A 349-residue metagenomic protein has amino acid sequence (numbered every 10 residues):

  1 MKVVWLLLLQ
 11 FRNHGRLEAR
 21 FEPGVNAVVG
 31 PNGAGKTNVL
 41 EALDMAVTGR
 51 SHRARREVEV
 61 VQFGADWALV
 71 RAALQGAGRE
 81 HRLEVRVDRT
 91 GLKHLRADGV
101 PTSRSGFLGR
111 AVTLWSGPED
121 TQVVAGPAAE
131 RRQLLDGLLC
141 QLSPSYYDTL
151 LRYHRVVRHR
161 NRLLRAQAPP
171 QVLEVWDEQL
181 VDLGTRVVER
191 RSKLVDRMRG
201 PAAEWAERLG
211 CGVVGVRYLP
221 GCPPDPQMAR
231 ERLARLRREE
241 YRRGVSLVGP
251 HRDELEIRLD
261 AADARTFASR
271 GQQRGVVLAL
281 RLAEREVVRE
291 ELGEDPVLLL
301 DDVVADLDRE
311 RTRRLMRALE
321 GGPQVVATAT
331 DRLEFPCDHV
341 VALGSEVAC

Functional and structural regions predicted by a protein language model:
M1-P31, M45, P170-V297, D306-E310 (+3 more regions): Conserved NTPase motor "head" modules and their coupling/switch loops across ABC/AAA+ ATPases, GTPases, and GHKL ATPases
K36: Conserved lysine of the Walker
D44-E130, L134-Y146, D196-E204, V214 (+2 more regions): Nucleotide-state sensing region of NTPase/ATPase domains
G126, A166, L333-E334, D338-S345: Replace "adjacent to P-loop NTPase cores in ATP/GTP-dependent enzymes" with "adjacent to NTP-binding cores
L138-D182, R197, P201: Extended, Lys/Glu-rich alpha-helical coiled-coil stalks
D301-V303: Walker B catalytic acidic pair
